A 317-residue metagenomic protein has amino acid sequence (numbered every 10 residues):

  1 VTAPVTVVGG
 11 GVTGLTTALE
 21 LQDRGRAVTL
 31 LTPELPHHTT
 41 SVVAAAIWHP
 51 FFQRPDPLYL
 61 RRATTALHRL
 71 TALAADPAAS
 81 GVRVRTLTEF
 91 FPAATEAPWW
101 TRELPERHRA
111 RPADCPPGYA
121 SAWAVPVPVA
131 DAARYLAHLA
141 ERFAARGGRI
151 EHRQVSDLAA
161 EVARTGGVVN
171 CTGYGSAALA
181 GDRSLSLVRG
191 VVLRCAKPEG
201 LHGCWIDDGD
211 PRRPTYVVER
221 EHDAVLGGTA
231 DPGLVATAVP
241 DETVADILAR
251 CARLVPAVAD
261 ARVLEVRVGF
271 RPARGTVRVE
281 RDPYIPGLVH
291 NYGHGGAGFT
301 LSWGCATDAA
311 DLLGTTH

Functional and structural regions predicted by a protein language model:
A3-T29: N-terminal Rossmann-like FAD-binding beta1-loop-alpha1 element of flavoenzymes
T16, V162-A249, L254-R262: Flavin-dependent oxidoreductases
D23-V42: Glycine-rich FAD pyrophosphate-binding loop
H38-Q53: Short, conserved active-site loops that position catalytic residues or coordinate cofactors/metal ions across diverse
P55-T65, A122-H138, A238-T243, L301: Short beta-strand to alpha-helix junction loop
H68-R146, R274: Flavin (FAD/FMN) cofactor-binding and adjacent substrate-gating region of FAD-dependent oxidoreductase domains
H138, A261-H317: C-terminal catalytic lobe of FAD-dependent flavoproteins
G148-V162: A conserved short coil-to-beta-strand element within the FAD-binding core of flavoproteins
